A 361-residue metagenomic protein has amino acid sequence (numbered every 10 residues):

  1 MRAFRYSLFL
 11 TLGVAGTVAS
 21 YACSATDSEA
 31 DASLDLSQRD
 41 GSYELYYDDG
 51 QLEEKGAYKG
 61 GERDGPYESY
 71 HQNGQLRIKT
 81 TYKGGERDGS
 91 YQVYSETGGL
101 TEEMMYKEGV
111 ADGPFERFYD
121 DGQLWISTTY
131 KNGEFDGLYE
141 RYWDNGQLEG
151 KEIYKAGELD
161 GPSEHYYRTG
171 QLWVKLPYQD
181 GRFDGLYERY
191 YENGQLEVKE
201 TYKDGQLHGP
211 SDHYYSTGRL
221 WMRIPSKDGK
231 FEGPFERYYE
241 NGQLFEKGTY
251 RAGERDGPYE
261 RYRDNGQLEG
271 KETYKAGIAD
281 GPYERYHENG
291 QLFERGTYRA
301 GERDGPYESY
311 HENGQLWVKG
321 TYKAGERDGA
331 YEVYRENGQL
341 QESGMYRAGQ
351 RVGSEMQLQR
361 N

Functional and structural regions predicted by a protein language model:
R2-F4, G16, S20-H311, Q315-N361: Periodic aromatic/glycine/histidine/acidic cluster detector with a strong bias toward beta-strand repeat architectures
Y6-V14: Sec-dependent N-terminal signal peptides
